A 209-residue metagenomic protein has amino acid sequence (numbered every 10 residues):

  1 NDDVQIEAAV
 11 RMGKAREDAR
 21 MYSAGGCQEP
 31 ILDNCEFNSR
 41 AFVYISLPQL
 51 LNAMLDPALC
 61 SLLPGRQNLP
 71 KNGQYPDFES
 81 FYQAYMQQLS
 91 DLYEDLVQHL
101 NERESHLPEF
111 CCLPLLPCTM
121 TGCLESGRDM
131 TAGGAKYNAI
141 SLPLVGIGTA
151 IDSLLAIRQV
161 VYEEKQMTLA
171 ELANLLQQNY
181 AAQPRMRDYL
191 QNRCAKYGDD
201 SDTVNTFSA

Functional and structural regions predicted by a protein language model:
N1-A209: Conserved catalytic cores of very large enzyme subunits
